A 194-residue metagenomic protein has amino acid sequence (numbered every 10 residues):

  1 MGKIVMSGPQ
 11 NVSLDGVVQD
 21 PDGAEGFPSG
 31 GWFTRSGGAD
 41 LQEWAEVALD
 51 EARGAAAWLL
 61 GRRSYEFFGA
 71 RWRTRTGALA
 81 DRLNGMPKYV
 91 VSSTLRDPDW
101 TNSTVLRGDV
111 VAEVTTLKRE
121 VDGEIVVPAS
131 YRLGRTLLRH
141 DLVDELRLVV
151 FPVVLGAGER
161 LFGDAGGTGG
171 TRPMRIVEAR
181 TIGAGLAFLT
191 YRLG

Functional and structural regions predicted by a protein language model:
M1-G194: Enzymes that bind and transform nitrogen-containing heteroaromatic metabolites
